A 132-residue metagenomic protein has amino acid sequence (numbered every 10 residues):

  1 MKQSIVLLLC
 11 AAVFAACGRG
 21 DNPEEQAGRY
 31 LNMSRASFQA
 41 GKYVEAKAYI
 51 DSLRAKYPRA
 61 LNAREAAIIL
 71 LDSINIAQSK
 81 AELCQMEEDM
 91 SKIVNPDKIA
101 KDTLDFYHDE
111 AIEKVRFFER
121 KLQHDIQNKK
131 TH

Functional and structural regions predicted by a protein language model:
K2-L8: Sec-dependent signal peptide recognition, specifically the positively charged N-region followed immediately by
V13-A16: C-terminal motif of bacterial Sec signal peptides marking the signal peptidase cleavage site
P23-E25, R35-I74: Post-signal-peptide N-terminal segment of Sec-exported extracytoplasmic proteins
L31, Y43, I50, E87-M90 (+1 more regions): Inward-facing hydrophobic residues that define packing positions of alpha-helical scaffold repeats
R54-E65, P96-F106, E113: Short solvent-exposed coil/turn linkers within tandem alpha-helical repeat scaffolds
P58-R59, S79, R116, Q123 (+1 more regions): Helix-capping and short linker residues that terminate individual alpha-solenoid repeat units
L71-D97: Alpha-helical linker/edge segments of TPR/alpha-solenoid repeat scaffolds and analogous pre-/post-domain helices
